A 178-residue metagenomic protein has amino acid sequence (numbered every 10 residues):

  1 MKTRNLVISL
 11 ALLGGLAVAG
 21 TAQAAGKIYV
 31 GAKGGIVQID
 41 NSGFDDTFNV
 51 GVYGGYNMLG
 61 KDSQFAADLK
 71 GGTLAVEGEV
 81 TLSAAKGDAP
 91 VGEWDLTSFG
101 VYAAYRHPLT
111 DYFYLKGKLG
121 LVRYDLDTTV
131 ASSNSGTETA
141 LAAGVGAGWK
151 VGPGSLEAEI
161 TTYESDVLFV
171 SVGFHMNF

Functional and structural regions predicted by a protein language model:
K2-F178: Outer-membrane beta-barrel proteins
